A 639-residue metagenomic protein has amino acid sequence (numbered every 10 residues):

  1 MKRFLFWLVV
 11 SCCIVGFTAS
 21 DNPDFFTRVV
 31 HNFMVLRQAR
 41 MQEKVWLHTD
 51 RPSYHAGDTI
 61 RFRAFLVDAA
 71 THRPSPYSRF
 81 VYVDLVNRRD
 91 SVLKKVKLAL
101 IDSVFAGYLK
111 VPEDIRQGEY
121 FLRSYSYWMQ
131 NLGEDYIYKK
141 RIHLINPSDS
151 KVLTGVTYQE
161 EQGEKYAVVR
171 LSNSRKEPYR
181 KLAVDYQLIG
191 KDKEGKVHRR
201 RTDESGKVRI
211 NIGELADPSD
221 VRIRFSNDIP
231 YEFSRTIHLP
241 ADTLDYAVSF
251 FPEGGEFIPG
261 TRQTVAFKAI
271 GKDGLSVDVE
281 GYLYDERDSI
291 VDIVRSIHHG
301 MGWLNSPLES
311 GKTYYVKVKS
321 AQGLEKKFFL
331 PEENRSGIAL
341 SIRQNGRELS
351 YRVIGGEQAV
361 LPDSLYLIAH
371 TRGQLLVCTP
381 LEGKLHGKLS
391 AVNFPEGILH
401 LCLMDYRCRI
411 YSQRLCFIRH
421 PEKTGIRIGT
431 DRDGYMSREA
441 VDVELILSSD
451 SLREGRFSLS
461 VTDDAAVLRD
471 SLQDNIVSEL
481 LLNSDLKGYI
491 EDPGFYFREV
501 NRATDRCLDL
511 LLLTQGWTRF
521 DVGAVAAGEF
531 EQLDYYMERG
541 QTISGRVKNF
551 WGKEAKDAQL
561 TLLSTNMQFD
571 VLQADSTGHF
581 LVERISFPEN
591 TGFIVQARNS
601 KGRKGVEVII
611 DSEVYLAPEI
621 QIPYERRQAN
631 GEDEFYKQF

Functional and structural regions predicted by a protein language model:
M1-V29, P218, L445: Bacterial Sec-dependent N-terminal signal peptides
P23-E43, H48, S53-H55, T59-L100 (+4 more regions): Contiguous segments within soluble domain cores/interaction surfaces
L36-R40, R51, H55, P76 (+18 more regions): Surface-exposed, low-complexity/disordered segments and acidic/polar micro-motifs at processing/linker regions
V81-L93, D185-R199, G281-I293, I368-L376 (+2 more regions): Short amphipathic beta-strand segments in non-cytosolic proteins
V86-G118, S126-R141, I293, C378-S390: Extended, well-structured beta-strand/loop surface patches that form recognition or cofactor-anchoring regions within
V96-I101, V197-S205, D292-H299, F569-T577: Short, acidic Ser/Thr/Gly-rich low-complexity loop/linker segments typical of extracellular and cell-surface proteins
V104-K110, S205-N211, M301-S306, H386-K388 (+1 more regions): Short, surface-exposed beta-strand/beta-hairpin micro-motifs centered on an aromatic residue
L122, V221-I223, V316, L399 (+1 more regions): Hydrophobic beta-strand segments within extracellular beta-sandwich modules
